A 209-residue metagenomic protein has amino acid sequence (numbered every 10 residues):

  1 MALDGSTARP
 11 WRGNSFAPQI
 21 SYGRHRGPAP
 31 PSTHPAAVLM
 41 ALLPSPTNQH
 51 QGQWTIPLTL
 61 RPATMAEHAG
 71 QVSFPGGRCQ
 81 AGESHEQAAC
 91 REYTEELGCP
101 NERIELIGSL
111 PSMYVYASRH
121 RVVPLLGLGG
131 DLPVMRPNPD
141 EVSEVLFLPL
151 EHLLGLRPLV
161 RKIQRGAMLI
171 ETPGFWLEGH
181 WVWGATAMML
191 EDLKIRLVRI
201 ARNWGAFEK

Functional and structural regions predicted by a protein language model:
M1-S73, G77-P133, I163-R165, L169-K209: N-terminal leader/linker segments that precede catalytic domains of diphosphate-processing enzymes
P137-W176: NUDIX/MutT-family hydrolases
